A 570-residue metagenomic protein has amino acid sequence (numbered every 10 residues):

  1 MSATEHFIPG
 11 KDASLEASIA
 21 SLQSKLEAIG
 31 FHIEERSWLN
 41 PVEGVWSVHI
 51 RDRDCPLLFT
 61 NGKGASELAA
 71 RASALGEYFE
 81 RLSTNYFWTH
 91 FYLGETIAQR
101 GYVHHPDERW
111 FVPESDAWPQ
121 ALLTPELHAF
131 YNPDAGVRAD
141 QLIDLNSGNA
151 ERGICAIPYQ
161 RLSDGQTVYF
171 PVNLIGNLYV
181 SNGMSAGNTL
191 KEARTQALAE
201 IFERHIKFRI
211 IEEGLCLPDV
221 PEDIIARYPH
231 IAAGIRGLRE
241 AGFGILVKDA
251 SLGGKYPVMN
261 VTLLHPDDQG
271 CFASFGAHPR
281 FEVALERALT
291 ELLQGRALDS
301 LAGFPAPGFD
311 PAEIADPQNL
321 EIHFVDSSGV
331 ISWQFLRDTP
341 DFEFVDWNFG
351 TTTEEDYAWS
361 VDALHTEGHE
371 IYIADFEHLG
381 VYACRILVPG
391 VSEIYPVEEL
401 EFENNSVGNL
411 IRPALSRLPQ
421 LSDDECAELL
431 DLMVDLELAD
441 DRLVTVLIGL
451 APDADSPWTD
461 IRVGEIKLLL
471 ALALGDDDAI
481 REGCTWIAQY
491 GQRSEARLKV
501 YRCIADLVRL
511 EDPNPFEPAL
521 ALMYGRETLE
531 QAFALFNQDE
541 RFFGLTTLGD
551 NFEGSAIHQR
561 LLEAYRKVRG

Functional and structural regions predicted by a protein language model:
M1-G570: Helix-biased "structured C-terminal domain" signature
